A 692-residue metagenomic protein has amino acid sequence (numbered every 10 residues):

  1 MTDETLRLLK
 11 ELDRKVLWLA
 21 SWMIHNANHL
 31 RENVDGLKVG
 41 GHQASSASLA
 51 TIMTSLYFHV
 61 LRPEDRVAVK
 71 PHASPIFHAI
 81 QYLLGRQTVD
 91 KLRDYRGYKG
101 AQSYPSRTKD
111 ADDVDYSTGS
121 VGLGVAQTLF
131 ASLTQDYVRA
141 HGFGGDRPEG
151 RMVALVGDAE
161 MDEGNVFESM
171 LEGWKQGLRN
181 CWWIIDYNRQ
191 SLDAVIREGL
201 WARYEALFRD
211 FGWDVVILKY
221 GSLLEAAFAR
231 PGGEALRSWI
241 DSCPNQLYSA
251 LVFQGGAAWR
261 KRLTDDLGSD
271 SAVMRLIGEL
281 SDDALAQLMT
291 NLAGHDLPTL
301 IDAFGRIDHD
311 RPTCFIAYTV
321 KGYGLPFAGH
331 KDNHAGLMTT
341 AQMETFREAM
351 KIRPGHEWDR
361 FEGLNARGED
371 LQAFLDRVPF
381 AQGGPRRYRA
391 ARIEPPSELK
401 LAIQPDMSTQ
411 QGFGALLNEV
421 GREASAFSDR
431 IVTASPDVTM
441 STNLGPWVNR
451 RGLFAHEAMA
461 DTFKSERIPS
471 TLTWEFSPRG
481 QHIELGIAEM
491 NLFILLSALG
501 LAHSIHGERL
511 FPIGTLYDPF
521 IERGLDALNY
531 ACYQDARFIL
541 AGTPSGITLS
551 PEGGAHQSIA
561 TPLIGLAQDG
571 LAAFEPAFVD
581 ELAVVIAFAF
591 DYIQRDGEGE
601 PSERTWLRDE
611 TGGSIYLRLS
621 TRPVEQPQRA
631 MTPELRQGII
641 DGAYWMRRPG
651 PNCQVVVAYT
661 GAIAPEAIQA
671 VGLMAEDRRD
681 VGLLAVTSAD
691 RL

Functional and structural regions predicted by a protein language model:
T2-D3, P105-V114, G150-M152, W183-R189 (+8 more regions): Gly-rich Lys/Arg/Thr-decorated short loops/hinges at beta-loop-alpha junctions or inter-strand turns that position
E4, L8-V16, A20, I24-V34 (+6 more regions): Cofactor-binding active-site loop characterized by glycine-rich and histidine/acidic residues
D13-W18, D65, G368-G524, L528-A536 (+3 more regions): Non-catalytic terminal/interface segments that mediate subunit docking, oligomerization, and allosteric communication
P71-I76, V156-E163, D186-S191, G221-L223 (+9 more regions): Acidic, glycine-rich active-site loops and adjacent beta-strand->loop/helix elements that engage anionic groups
H78-Y82, R107, R139, M161-E168 (+11 more regions): Short acidic, glycine/serine/threonine-rich loops at helix termini
R86-A101, K175-D186, R209-W213, N529-G546: A glycine-rich helix N-cap at a beta->alpha junction
T134, A140-F143, A415-V420, E466-F476 (+5 more regions): Glycine-/acidic-rich phosphate or pyrophosphate-binding loops and their flanking alpha/beta elements
Y187-Q404, G638-D641, W645: Long, well-ordered, tryptophan-enriched scaffold segments
